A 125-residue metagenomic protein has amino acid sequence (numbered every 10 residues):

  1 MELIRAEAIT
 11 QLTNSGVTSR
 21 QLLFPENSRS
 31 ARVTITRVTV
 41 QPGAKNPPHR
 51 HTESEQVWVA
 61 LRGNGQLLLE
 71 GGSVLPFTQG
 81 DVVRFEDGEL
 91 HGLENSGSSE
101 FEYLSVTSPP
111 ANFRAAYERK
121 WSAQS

Functional and structural regions predicted by a protein language model:
M1-V33, P47, A115-S125: A short, N-terminal "cap"/entry segment at the start of jelly-roll beta-barrel domains of the cupin/DSBH fold
S28, E53, G72, S98-S99: Short strand-connecting beta-turns/loops that link adjacent beta-strands
S28-A31, Q41-A44, N64-Q66, P109-F113: Short, charged/polar surface micro-motifs in flexible loops or helix N-caps
R32-V33, R50-H51, S96-G97: Short glycine/proline-enriched turns and hinge-like loops at secondary-structure junctions
V33, E55, F101: Change "...and in nucleic-acid phosphodiester-cleaving endonucleases..." to "...and in nucleic-acid processing enzymes
I35-T39, V57, V74, V82-R84: Conserved hydrophobic/aromatic beta-strand scaffold that supports enzyme active sites
K45, H51, E55-Q79, E89: A short beta-strand-loop-beta hairpin characteristic of the jelly-roll/cupin
V74, Q79, D87-F113: Ligand-binding loop in jelly-roll beta-barrel domains
